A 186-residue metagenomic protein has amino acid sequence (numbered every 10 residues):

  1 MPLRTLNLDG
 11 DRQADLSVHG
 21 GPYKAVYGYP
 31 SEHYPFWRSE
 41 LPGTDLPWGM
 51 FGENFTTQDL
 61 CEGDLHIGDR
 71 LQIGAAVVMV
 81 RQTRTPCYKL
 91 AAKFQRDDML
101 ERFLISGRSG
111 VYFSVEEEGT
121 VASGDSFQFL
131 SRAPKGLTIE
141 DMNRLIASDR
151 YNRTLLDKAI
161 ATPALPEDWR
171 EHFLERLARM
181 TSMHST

Functional and structural regions predicted by a protein language model:
M1-A92, D98-M99, S131-T186: Electropositive, beta-rich accessory/interaction domains or terminal extensions that provide binding surfaces
D59-C61, G107, E117: Short loop/turn positions at the edges of beta-strands in beta-sheet-rich folds
G68, E118, S123-D125: Loop/turn positions that initiate beta-strands
T85, R108-G110, E118: A generic structural motif
D97-S114: A mid-sequence, solvent-exposed acidic-amphipathic segment
S109-Y112, G124, I139: Hydrophobic, well-ordered secondary-structure segments
F127-F129: Hydrophobic beta-sheet segments that form the core/acyl-binding groove of ACP/CoA-dependent acyl-chain-processing
